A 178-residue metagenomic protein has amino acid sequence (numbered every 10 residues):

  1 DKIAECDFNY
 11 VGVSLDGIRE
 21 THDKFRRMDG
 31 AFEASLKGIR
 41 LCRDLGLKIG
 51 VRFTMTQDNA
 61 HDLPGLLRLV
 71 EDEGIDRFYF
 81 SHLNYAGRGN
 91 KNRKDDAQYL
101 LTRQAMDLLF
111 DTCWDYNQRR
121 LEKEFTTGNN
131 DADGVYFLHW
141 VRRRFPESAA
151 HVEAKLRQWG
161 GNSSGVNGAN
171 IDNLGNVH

Functional and structural regions predicted by a protein language model:
C6-N9, S14-D16, T21-V177: Radical SAM enzyme [4Fe-4S]-AdoMet core and its adjacent flexible, acidic and glycine-rich loops/tails across
